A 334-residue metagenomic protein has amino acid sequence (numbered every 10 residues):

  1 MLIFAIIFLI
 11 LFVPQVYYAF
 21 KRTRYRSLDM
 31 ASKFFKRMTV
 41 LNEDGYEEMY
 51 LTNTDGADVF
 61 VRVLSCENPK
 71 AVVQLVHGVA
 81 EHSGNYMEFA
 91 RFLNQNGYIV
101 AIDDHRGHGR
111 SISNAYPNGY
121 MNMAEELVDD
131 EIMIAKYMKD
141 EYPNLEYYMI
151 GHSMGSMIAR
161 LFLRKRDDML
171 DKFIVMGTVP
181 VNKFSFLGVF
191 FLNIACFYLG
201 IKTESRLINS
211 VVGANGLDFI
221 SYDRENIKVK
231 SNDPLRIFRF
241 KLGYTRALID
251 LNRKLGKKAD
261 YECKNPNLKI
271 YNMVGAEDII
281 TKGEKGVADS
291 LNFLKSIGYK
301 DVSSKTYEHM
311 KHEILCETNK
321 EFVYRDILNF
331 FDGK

Functional and structural regions predicted by a protein language model:
I3-T52, A57-L64: An N-terminal hydrophobic leader/cap segment in hydrolases
K70, H77-E81, A276-E277: Active-site glycine-rich loops that stabilize anionic/oxyanionic intermediates across multiple enzyme folds
S83-A115: Conserved alpha/beta-hydrolase
Y120-K139: Alpha/beta-hydrolase active-site loop
Y142-S153: Alpha/beta-hydrolase fold nucleophile elbow
I158-I237, K241: Alpha/beta-hydrolase-fold enzymes
N272-V274: Short beta-strand/loop motif that positions the catalytic acidic residue of the alpha/beta-hydrolase fold
D301-K334: Catalytic active-site module of serine/aspartate enzymes centered on a nucleophile-bearing elbow/loop
